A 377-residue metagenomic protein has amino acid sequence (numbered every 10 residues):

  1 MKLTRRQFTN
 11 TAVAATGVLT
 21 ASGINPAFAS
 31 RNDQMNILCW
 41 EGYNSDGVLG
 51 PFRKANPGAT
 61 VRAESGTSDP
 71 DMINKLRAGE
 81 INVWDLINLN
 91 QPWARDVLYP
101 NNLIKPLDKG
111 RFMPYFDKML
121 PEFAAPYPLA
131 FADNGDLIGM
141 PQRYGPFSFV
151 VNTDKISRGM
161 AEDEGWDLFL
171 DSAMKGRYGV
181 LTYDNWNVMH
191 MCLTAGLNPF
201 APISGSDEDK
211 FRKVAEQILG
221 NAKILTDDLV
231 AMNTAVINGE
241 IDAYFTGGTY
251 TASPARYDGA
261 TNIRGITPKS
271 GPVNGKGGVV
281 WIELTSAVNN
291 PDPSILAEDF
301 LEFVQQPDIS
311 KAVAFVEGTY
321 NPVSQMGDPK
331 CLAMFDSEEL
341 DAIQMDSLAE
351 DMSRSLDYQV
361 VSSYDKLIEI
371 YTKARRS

Functional and structural regions predicted by a protein language model:
M1-T16: N-terminal secretory signal peptides and thylakoid transit peptides that target proteins across membranes
A29, E283-D351: Mature extracytoplasmic/periplasmic domains
S30-V97: Early extracytoplasmic/lumenal segment of secretory-pathway proteins
G50, I73-W84, Y99-N101, L168 (+2 more regions): Short helices/loops that flank or line small-molecule/ion binding pockets
I73, D96-Y144, G159-E162: Hinge/lid segment of periplasmic solute-binding proteins
L98-P106, N134-D136, P254-S270: Ligand-binding "clamshell"
G179-Y183, N187-M191, P199-P268: Ligand-binding pocket segment of bilobal, Venus flytrap-like solute-binding proteins
A342-S377: Conserved C-terminal helix/tail region of periplasmic/extracytoplasmic solute-binding proteins
